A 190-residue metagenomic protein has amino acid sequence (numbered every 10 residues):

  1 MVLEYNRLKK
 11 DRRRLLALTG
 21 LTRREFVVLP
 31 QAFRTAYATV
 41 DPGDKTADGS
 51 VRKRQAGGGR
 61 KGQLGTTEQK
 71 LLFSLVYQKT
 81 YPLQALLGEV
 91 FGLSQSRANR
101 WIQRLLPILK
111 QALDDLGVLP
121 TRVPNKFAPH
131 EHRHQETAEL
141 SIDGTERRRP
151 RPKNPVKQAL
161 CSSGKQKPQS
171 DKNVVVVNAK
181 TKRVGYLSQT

Functional and structural regions predicted by a protein language model:
M1-G62: Charged, often Cys/His-bearing segments associated with DNA-binding zinc-finger transcription factors
L18, G62-G65, L75-V76, F91-S94: Short secondary-structure transition/capping motifs
Q31, T35-P42, K79-P82, P107 (+1 more regions): Short helix-loop boundary/capping segments at the starts of domains
A56-K61, S74, K126-P129, K172: Short, charged beta->alpha transition segments
R60-E68, S163: Structural motif
T66-P82: Short, amphipathic alpha-helical "recognition" segments used to contact nucleic acids or chromatin
L83-T190: Short, well-ordered secondary-structure "scaffold" segments embedded in the functional core of diverse domains
